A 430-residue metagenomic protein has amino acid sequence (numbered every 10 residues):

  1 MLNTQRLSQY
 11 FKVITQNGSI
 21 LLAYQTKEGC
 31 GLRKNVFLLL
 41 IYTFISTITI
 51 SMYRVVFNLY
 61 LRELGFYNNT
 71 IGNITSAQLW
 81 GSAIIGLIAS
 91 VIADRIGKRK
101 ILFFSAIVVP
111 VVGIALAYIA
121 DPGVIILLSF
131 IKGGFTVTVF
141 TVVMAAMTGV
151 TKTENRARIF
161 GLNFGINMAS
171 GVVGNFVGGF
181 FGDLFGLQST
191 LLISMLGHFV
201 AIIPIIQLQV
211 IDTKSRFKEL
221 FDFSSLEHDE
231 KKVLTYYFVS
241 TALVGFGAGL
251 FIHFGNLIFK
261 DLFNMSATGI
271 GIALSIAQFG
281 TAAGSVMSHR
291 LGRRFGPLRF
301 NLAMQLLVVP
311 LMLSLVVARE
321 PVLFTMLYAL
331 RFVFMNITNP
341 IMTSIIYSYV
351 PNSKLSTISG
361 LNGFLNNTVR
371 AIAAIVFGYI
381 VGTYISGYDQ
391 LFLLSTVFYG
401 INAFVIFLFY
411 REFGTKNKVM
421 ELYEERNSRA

Functional and structural regions predicted by a protein language model:
L22-R33, Q209-S240, Y423-A430: Juxtamembrane intracellular "pre-TM" segments in multi-pass secondary transporters
G29-G81, V233-S240, V244-A273: Helix-loop boundary and gating motifs at the non-cytosolic
F44, V112, G123-T138, A242 (+1 more regions): Hydrophobic core of transmembrane alpha-helices in multi-pass small-molecule transporters, especially MFS/SLC-type
I84-A120: Conserved MFS/SLC helix-loop-helix module at the cytosolic interface between two early adjacent transmembrane helices
I85-G97, G182, G284-G296, V381-G382: Helix-to-loop junctions at the C-terminal end of transmembrane segments in multipass secondary transporters
K100-I114, M195, R299-L313: Structural signature of the two symmetry-related core transmembrane helices
F130-N167: Cytoplasmic helix-loop-helix junction between adjacent transmembrane helices in 12-TM secondary transporters
D183-L196, Y379-Y399: A membrane-interface helix-boundary motif in multi-pass transporters
